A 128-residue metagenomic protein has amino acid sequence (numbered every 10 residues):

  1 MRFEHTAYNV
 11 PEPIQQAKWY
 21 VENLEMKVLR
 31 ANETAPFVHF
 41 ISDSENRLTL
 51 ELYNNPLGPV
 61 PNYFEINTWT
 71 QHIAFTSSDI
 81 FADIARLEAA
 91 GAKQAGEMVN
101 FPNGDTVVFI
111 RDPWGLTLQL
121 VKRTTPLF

Functional and structural regions predicted by a protein language model:
M1-Q15, T70-I73, V121-F128: N-terminal beta-strand motif that seeds the catalytic metal site of vicinal oxygen chelate
Y8-L48: Core segments of cupin and vicinal oxygen chelate
A35, W69, G104: Exposed loop/turn and edge beta-strand positions of beta-sandwich/beta-sheet ligand-binding modules
P36-F37, L57-N62, G96, F128: A short, acidic/glycine-rich surface segment
F40, I84-F128: Vicinal oxygen chelate
E45-T49, P56-P59, S78-F81: Short, charged/polar surface micro-motifs in flexible loops or helix N-caps
L50-L52, L120: Generic preference for hydrophobic
W69-L87: Mid-chain, well-packed structural core segment of small domains
